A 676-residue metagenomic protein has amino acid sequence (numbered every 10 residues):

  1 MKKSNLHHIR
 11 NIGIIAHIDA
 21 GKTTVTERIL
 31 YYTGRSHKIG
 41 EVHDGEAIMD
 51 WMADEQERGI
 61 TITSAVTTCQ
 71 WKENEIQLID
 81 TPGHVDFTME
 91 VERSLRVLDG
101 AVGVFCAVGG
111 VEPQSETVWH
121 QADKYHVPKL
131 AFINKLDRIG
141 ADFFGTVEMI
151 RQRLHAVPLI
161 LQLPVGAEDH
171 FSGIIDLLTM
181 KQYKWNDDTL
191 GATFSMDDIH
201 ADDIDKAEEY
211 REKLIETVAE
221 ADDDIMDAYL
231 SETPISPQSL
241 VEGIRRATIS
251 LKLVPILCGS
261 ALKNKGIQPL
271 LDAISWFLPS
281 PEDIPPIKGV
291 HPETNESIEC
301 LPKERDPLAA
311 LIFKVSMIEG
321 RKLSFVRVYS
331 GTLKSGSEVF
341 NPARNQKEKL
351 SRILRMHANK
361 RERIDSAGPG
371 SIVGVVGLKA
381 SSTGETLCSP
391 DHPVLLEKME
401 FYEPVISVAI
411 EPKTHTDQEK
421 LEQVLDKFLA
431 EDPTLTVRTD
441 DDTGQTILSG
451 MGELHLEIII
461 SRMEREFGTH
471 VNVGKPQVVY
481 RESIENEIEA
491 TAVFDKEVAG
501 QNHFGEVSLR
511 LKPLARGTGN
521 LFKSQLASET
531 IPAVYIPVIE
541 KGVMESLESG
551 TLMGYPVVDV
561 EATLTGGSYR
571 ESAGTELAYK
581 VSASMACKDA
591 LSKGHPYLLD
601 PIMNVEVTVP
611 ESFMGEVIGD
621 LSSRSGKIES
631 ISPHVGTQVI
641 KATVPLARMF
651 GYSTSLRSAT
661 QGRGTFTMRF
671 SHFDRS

Functional and structural regions predicted by a protein language model:
M1-S676: Structural and coupling elements of P-loop NTPases
